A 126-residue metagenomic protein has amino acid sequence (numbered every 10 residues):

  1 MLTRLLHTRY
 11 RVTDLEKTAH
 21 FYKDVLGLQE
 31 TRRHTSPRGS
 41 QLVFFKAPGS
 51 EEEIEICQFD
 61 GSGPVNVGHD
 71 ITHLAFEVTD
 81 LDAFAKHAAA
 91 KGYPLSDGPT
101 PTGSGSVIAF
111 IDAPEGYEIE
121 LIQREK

Functional and structural regions predicted by a protein language model:
M1, R33-H34, F44, A85-K126: Vicinal oxygen chelate
L2, R9-E51: Core segments of cupin and vicinal oxygen chelate
R4-D14, V43-P48, G63-A89, V107-D112: Vicinal oxygen chelate
E30, E55-Q58: Membrane-helix exit/interface motif
T31, S62-G63: Short, P/G- and charge-enriched loop/turn segments at secondary-structure junctions
S36-P37, P64-N66, G103: Short glycine/serine/proline-enriched coil/turn segments at secondary-structure junctions
P48, C57-F59, R124: Generic beta-structure capping elements
S50-I54, G116-I119: Short, charged/polar, Gly/Pro-enriched secondary-structure boundary elements
